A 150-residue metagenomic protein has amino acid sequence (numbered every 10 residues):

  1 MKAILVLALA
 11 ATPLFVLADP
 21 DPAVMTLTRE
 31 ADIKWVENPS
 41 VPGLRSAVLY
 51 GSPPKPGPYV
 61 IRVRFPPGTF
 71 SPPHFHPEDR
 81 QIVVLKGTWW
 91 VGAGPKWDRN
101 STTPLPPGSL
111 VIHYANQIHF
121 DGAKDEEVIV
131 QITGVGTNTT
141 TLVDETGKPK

Functional and structural regions predicted by a protein language model:
M1-I4: Positively charged n-region of N-terminal signal peptides that target proteins for export
A11-P13: N-terminal signal peptide c-region/cleavage motif recognized by signal peptidases
L17-Y59, E145-K150: A short, N-terminal "cap"/entry segment at the start of jelly-roll beta-barrel domains of the cupin/DSBH fold
V24-T26, N100, I118-K150: Double-stranded beta-helix
P66-T69, F75-K96: Glycine- and acidic-residue-biased ligand/ion/polar-headgroup-sensing regions
S71-P73, V91-G92, H113, I118-K124: Short beta-strand His + acidic residue motifs that chelate non-heme Fe in jelly-roll/DSBH and cupin folds
W89, P95-N116: Short acidic-glycine-tyrosine-enriched beta hairpin
